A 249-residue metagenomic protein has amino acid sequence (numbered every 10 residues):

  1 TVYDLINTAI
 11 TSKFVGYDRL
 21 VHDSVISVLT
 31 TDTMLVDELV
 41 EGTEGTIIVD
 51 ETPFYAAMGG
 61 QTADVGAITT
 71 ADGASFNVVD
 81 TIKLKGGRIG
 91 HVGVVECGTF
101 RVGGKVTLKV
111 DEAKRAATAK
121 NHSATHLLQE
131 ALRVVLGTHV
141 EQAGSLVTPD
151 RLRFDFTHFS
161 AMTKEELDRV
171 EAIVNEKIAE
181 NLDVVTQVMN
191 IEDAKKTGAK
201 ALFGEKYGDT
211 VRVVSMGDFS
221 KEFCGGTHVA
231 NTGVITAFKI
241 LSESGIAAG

Functional and structural regions predicted by a protein language model:
T1-G249: A glycine- and charged-residue-rich anion-binding loop/surface
